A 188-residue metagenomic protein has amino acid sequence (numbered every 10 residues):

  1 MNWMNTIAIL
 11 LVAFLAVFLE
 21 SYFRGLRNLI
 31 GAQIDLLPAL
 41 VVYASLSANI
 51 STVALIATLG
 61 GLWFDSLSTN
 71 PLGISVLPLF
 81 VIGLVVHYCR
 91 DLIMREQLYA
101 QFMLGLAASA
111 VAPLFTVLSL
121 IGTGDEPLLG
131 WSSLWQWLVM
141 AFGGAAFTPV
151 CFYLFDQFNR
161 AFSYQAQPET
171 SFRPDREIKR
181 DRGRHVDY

Functional and structural regions predicted by a protein language model:
M1-Y188: Terminal, non-globular segments
